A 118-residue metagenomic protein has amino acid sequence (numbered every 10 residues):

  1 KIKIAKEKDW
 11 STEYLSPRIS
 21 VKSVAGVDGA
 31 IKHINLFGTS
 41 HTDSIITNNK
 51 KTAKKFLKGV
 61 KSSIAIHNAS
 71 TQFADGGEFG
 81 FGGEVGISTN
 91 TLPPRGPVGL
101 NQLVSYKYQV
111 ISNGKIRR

Functional and structural regions predicted by a protein language model:
K1-I2: Long, charge-dense, solvent-exposed interaction surfaces that engage phosphate-rich ligands
K6-R118: Conserved C-terminal structural/oligomerization subdomain of aldehyde/semialdehyde dehydrogenase
